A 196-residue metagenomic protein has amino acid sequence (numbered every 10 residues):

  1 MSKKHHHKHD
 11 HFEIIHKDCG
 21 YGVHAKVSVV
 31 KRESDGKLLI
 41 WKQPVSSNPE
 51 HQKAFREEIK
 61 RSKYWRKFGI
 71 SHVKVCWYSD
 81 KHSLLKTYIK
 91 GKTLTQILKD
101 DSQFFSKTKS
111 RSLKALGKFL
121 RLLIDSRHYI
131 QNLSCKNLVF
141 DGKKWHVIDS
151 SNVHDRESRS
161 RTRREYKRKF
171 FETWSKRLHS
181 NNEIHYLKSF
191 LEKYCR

Functional and structural regions predicted by a protein language model:
M1-K17: Juxta-kinase regulatory segment immediately upstream of eukaryotic protein kinase catalytic domains
E13-E58: ATP-binding glycine-rich loop module of kinase domains
K42-C76, R111, Y166: A conserved alpha-helical element in kinase catalytic cores
H72-S112: Conserved structural core of kinase catalytic domains
F119-H128: Protein kinase catalytic-loop region centered on the HRD/HxD motif
H128-Y129, D141-R196: C-lobe/activation-segment region of protein kinase-like
L133-F140: Hydrophobic residue at the +6 position relative to the catalytic HRD Asp in the kinase catalytic loop
